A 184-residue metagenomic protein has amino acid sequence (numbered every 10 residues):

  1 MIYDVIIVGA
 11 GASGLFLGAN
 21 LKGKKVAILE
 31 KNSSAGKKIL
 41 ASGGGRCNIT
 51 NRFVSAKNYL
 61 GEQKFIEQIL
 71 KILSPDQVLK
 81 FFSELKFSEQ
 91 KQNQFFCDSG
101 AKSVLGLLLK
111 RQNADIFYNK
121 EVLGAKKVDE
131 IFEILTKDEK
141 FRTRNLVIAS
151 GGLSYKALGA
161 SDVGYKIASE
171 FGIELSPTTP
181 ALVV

Functional and structural regions predicted by a protein language model:
Y3-I28: N-terminal Rossmann-like FAD-binding beta1-loop-alpha1 element of flavoenzymes
V8, A41, I148-A149: Redox-cofactor binding/interface segments in oxidoreductases and associated redox assembly factors
K31: Short beta->alpha hinge that forms the Motif I/post-I loop of the SAM-binding pocket
S34, R111-V184: Predominantly flavin-linked oxidoreductase catalytic cores and closely associated redox partners
A35-A41, I69-S74, L85-F95, G172-L182: A short alpha-helix-loop-beta-strand transition element characteristic of N-terminal alpha/beta dinucleotide-binding
G44-K91: Glycine-rich active-site loop/strand segments that organize a redox cofactor
I66-S74, K91-K110, F117, Y155-V163 (+1 more regions): Short beta-strand to alpha-helix junction loop
F82, L108, A168: Residue-level signal for inorganic ion chemistry
